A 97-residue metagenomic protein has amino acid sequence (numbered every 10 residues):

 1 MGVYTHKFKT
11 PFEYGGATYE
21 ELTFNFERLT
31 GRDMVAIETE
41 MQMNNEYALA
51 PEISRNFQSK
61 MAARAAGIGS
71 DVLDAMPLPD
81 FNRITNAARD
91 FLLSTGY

Functional and structural regions predicted by a protein language model:
G2-Y97: Short, surface-exposed, charged amphipathic helix/loop patches that serve as local interaction elements
